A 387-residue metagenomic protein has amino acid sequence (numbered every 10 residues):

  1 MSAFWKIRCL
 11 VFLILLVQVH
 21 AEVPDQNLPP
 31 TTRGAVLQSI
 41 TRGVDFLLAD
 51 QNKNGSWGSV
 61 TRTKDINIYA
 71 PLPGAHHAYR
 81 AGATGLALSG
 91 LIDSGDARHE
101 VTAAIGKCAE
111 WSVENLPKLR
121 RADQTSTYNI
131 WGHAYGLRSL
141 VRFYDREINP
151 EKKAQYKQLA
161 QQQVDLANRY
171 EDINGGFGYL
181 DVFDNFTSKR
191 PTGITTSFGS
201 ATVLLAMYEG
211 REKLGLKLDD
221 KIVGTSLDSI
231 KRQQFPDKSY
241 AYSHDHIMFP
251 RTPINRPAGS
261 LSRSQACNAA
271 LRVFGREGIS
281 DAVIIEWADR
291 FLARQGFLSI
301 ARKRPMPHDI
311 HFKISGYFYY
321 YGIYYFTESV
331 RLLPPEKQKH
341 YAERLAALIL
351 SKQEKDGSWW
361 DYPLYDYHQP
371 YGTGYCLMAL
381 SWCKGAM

Functional and structural regions predicted by a protein language model:
M1-C9: Bacterial N-terminal signal peptides that target proteins for export
F12-A21: Hydrophobic h-region of N-terminal signal peptides that target proteins for export in Gram-negative bacteria
E22-D45, A49, S59-A103, P117-D165 (+3 more regions): An alpha-helical repeat/solenoid feature that recognizes helix-turn-helix modules
N54, D237, D356: Acidic carboxylate motifs that coordinate Ca2+ or other divalent cations, activating on Asp/Glu
A109-L119: Surface-exposed loop and membrane-interface regions of Gram-negative outer-membrane beta-barrel proteins
S229: Active-site neighborhood of glycoside hydrolase catalytic domains
H340-D356: Short glycine/proline-rich, acidic loop/turn segments that cap or connect secondary-structure elements
